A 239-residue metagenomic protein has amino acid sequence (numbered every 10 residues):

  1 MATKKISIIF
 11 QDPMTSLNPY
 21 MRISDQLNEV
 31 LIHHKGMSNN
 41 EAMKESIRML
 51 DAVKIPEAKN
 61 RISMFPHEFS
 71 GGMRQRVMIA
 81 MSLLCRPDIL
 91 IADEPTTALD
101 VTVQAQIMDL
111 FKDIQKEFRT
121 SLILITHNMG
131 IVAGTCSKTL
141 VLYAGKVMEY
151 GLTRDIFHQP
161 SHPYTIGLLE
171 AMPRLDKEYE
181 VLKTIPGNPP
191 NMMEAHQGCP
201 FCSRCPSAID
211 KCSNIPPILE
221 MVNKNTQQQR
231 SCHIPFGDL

Functional and structural regions predicted by a protein language model:
D25-E41, D51-K54, G151: ABC-type ATPase nucleotide-binding domains, specifically the catalytic core motifs of the NBD
L27, I79, V103, I107: Hydrophobic anchor residue at the start of the ABC signature
E41-N60, K112, L169-E170: Conserved ABC ATPase "signature" region
P56-K59, L152-L239: Short catalytic/signature loops enriched in Gly
M64-F69, M73: Conserved ABC ATPase signature
L84-D88: A short, proline-enriched helix->beta-strand linker immediately N-terminal to the Walker B motif in ABC-type P-loop
I91-P95, L99-E180: P-loop NTP-binding/switch modules centered on Walker-like glycine-rich loops
